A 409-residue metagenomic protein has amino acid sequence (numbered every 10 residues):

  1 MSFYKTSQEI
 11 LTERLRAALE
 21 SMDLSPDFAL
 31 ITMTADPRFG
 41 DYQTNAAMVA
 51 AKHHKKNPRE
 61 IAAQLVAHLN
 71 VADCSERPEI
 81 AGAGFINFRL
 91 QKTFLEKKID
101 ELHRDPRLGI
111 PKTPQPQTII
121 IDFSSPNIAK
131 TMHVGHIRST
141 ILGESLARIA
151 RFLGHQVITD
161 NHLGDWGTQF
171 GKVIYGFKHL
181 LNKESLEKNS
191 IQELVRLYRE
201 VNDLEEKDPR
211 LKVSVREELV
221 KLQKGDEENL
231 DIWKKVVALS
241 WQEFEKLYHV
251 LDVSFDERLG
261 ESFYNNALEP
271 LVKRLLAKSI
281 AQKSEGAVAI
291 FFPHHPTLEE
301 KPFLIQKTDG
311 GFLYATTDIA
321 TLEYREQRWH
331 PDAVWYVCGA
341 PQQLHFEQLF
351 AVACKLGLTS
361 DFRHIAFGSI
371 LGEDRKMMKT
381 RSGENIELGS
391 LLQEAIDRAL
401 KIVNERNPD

Functional and structural regions predicted by a protein language model:
M1-I31: Charged, compositionally biased N-terminal leader segments and the immediate start of the first structured element
Y4, S25-V49, H54-D409: NTP-dependent nucleotidyl-transfer catalytic core
